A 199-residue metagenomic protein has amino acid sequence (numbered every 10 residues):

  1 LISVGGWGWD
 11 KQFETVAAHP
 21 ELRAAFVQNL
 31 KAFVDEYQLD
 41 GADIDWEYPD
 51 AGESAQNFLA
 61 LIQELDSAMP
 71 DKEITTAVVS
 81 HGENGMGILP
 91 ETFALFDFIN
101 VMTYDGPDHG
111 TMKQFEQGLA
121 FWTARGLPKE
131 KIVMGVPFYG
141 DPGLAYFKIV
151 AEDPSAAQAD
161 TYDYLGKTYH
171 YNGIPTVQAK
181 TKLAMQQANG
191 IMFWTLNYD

Functional and structural regions predicted by a protein language model:
L1, G5-W7, H109-D141: P-loop/Walker A phosphate-binding loop and immediately adjacent motor/lid segment at beta-alpha junctions
L1-Q114: Chitinase-like catalytic core of GlcNAc-active glycosidases
N29-E36, E64, F121-R125, A179-L183: A generic secondary-structure signal
L39, F96, L127, A188-N189: A structural motif
S67-D71, A124-P128, Q186: Secondary-structure boundary motif
E73, K131-V133, G190-M192: Beta-sheet entry/capping signal
K129-Q187, N197: Glycan-binding loop/region signatures in secreted carbohydrate-active enzymes
I191-D199: Aromatic/acidic polysaccharide-binding cleft in carbohydrate-active enzymes
